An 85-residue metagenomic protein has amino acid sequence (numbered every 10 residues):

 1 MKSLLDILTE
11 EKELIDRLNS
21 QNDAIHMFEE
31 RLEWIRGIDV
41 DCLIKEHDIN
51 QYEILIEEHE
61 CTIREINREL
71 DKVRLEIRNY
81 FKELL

Functional and structural regions predicted by a protein language model:
M1-D23, C61: Short, charge/polar-rich alpha-helical segments
L4-I7, Y52, R78-Y80: Long, non-membrane, amphipathic alpha-helices that form coiled-coils
K12, N19, H26-E29, E33 (+3 more regions): Residue-level encoding of the coiled-coil heptad register
L18-N50: Extended alpha-helical coiled-coil "stalk/arm" regions that act as elongated linkers or oligomerization scaffolds
L32, R64-L85: Long amphipathic alpha-helical coiled-coil segments
D41-E65: Short, glycine/alanine-rich amphipathic alpha-helical segment that often forms an alpha-turn-alpha hairpin
